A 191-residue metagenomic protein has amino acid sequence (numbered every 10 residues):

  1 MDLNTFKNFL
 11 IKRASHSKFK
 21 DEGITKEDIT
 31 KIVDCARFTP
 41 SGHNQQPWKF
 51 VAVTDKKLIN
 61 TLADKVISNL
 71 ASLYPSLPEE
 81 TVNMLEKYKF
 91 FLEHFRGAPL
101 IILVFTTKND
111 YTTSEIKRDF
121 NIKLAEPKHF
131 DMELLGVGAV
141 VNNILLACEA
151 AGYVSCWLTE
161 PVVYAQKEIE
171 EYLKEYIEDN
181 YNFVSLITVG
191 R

Functional and structural regions predicted by a protein language model:
M1-K31, Q46, I177-R191: Specificity-determining recognition surfaces
D34-R37, L85-F90, E170-L173: Glycine-rich, charged/polar anion/phosphate-binding loops that engage phosphate groups from diverse ligands
A36, I102, R118-I169: Small-aliphatic-rich amphipathic alpha-helix that forms the alpha element of a beta-alpha
R37-N44: Glycine-rich phosphate/pyrophosphate-binding beta-alpha loops
Q45-P47, F95-L100, N182: Short connector loops at helix/strand junctions that flank enzyme active sites, especially segments positioning acidic
A52-V137: Glycine/small-residue-rich phosphate/adenosyl-binding loop
A71-T81, E171-R191: A glycine-rich helix N-cap at a beta->alpha junction
T106, E160-P161, R191: Short secondary-structure boundary segments
